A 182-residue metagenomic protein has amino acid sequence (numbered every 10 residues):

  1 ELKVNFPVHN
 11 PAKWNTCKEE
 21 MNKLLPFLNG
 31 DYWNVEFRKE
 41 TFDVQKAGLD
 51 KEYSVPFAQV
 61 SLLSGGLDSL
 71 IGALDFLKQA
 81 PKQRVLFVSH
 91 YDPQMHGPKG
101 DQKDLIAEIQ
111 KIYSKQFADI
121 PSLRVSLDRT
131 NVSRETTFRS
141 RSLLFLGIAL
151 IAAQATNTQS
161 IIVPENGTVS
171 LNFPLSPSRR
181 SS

Functional and structural regions predicted by a protein language model:
E1-S61, G72-R84, V88-S126, N157: RNA-binding accessory domains that recognize and position tRNA/RNA substrates
S64: Metallo-beta-lactamase
D68: Hydrophobic/small residue at the entry helix of a nucleotide-binding pocket
H90-S182: ATP-dependent adenylate-handling ligase core
